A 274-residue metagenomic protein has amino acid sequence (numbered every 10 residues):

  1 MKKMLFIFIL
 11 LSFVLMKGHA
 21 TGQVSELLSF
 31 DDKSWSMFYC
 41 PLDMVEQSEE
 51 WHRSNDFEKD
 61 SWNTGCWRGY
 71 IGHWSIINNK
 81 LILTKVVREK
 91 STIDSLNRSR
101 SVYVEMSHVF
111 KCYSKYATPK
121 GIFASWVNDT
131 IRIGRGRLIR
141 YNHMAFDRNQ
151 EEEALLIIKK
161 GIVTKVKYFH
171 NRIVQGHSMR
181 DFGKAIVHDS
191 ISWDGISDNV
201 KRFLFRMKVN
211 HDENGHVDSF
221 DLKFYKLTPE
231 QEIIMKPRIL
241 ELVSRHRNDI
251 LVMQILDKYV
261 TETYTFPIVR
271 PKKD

Functional and structural regions predicted by a protein language model:
M1-S25: Bacterial Sec-dependent N-terminal signal peptides
H19-T84, R88-K90: Start-of-domain marker
T84-N142: An exposed acidic His-Trp-rich patch
E89, N171-R172, K223-P229: A short acidic/small-residue loop/turn micro-motif
L138-R148, I157-D194, D198: Surface-exposed beta-loop interaction hotspot
N199-T228: Short tight loops/turns at secondary-structure junctions
P229, I233-D274: Short, positively biased Gly/Pro-containing turn/loop motifs at secondary-structure boundaries
